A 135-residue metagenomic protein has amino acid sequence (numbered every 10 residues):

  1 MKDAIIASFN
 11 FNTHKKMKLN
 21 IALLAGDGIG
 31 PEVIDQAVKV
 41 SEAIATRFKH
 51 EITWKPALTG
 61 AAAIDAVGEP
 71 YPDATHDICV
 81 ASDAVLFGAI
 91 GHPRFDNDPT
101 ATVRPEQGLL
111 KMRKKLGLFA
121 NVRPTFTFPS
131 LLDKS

Functional and structural regions predicted by a protein language model:
M1-F9: Intrinsically disordered, low-complexity segments enriched in serine/proline and basic residues
K2, K15-K16: Charged/polar low-complexity intrinsically disordered segments
N10-H14: Intrinsic-disorder-associated, low-complexity terminal segments enriched in Asp/Asn/His/Tyr and depleted of Lys/Arg
M17-G28, T46, E51-T53, L58-S135: Anion-binding alpha/beta catalytic cores of soluble intermediary-metabolism enzymes, centered on
I29-I34: Short N-terminal binding/cap micro-motifs at the start of the first secondary-structure element
Q36-K39, Q107: A general alpha-helical scaffold signature found inside nucleotide-binding enzyme cores
V38-F48: Short catalytic helix/loop segments, enriched in acidic residues and glycine and frequently bearing histidine
